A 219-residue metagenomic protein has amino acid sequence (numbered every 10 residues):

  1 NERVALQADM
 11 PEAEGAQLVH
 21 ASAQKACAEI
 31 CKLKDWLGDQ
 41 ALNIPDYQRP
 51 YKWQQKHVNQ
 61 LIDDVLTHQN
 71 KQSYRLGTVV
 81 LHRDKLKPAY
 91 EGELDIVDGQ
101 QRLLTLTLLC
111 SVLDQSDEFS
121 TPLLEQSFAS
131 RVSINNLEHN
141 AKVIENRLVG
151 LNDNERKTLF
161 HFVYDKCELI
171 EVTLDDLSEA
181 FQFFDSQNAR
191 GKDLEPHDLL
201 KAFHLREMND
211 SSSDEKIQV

Functional and structural regions predicted by a protein language model:
R3, P11-V219: Glycine- and hydrophobic-rich flexible loops that cap the catalytic core of alpha/beta enzyme folds
